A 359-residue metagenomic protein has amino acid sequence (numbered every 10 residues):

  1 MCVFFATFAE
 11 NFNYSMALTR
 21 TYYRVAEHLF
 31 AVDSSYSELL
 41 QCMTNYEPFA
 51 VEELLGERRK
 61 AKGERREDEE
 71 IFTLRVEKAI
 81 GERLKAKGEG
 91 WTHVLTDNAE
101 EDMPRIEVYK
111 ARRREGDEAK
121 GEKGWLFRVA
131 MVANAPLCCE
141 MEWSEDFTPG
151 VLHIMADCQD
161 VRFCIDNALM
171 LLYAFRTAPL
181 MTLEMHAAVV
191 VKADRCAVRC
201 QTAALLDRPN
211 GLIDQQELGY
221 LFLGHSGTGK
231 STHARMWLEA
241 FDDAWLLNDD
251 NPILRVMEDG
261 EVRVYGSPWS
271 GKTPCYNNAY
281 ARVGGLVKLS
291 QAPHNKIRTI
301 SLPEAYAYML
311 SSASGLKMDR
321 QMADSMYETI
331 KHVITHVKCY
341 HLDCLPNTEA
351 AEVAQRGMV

Functional and structural regions predicted by a protein language model:
C2-V3, R83: Compositionally biased low-complexity segments enriched in histidine and/or tyrosine
S15-G56, E67-A193, E217-L223, M236-W245 (+1 more regions): A noncatalytic interaction/capping subdomain that flanks phosphate/NTP-handling catalytic cores
G229: Conserved glycine(s) of the Walker
H233: Hydrophobic positions on the alpha1 helix immediately C-terminal to the Walker A/P-loop
